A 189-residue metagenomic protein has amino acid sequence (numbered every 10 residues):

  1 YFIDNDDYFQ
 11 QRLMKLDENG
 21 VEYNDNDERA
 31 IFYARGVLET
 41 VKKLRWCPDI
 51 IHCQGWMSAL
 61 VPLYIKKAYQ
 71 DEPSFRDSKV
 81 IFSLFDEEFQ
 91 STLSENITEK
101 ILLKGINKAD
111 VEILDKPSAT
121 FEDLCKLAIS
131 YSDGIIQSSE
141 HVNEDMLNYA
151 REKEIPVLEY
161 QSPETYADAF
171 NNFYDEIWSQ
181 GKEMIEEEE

Functional and structural regions predicted by a protein language model:
Y1-E189: Catalytic cores of nucleotide-sugar-dependent glycosyltransferases that transfer UDP/GDP/TDP-activated
